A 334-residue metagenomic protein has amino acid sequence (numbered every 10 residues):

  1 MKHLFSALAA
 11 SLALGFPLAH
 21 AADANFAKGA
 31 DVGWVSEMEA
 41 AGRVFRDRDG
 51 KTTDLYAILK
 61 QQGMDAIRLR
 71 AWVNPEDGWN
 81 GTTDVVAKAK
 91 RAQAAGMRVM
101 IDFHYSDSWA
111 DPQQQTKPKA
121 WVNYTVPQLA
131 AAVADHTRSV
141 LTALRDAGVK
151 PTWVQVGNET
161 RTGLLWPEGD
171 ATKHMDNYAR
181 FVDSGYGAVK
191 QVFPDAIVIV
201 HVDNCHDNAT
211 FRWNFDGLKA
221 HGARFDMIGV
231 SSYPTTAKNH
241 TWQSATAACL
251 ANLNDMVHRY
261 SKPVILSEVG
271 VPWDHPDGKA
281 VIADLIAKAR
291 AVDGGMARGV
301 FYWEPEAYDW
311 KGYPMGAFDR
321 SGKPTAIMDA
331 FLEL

Functional and structural regions predicted by a protein language model:
S6-G15: Bacterial N-terminal signal peptides
P17-D23: Sec/Tat signal peptide C-region and signal peptidase I cleavage site
D23-A24, D54-G63, A87-R98, T142-V149 (+4 more regions): Acidic (Asp/Glu)-rich catalytic clusters
D23-R98, H104-V133: N-terminal substrate-binding region of glycoside hydrolase catalytic domains
K28-V32, I67-L69, V99-F103, T152-V156 (+4 more regions): Hydrophobic faces of well-ordered beta-strands that scaffold small-molecule active sites in alpha/beta enzyme cores
G33-V35, W72-N74, H104-S108, V156-R161 (+4 more regions): Active-site beta-loop-alpha junctions enriched in small/polar residues
A40-F45, D255-S261, D274-L334: Aromatic-rich peripheral "rim/lid" segments of glycoside hydrolase catalytic domains that contact and position glycan
G81-V86, D111-G217, H221-F225, A237-A251 (+2 more regions): Active-site cleft segment of glycoside hydrolase catalytic domains centered on the general acid/base Glu
